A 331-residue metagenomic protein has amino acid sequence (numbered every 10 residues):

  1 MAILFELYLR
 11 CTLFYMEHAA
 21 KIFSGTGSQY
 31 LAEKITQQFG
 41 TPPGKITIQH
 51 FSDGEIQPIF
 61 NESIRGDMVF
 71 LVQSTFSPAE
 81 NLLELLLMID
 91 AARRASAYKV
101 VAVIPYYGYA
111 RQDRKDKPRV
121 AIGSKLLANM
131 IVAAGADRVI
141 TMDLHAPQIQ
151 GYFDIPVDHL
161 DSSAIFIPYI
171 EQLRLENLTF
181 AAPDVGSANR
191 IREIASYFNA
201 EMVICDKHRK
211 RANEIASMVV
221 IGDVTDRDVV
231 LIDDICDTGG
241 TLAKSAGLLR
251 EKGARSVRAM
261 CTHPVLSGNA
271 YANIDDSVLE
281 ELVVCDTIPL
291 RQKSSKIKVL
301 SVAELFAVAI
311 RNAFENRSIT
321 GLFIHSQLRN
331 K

Functional and structural regions predicted by a protein language model:
M1-K331: PRPP-associated nucleotide enzymes
